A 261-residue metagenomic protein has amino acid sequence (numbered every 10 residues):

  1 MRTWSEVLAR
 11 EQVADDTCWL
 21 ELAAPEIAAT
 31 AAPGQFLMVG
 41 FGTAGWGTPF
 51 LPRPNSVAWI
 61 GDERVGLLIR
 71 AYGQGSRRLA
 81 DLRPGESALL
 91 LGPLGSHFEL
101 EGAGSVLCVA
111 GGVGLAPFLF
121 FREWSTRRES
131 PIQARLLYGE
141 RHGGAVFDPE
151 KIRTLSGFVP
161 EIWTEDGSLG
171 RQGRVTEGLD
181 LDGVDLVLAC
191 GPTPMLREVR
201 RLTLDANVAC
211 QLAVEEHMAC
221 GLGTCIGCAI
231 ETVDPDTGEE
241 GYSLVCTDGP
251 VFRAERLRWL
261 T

Functional and structural regions predicted by a protein language model:
M1-P84, R141: Ferredoxin-reductase
A9, W59, I162-T164, L212 (+1 more regions): Structural signal for conserved beta-strand scaffold positions within catalytic alpha/beta enzyme cores
Q74-A219: FNR/FR-type flavoprotein reductase catalytic core
P117, E216-V251: Local cysteine-cluster metal-coordination motifs and their immediate loop/turn environment, predominantly Fe-S cluster
L202, L222-G223, P250-T261: Nucleotide-activated chemistry modules centered on ATP-dependent adenylation/adenylyltransferase
